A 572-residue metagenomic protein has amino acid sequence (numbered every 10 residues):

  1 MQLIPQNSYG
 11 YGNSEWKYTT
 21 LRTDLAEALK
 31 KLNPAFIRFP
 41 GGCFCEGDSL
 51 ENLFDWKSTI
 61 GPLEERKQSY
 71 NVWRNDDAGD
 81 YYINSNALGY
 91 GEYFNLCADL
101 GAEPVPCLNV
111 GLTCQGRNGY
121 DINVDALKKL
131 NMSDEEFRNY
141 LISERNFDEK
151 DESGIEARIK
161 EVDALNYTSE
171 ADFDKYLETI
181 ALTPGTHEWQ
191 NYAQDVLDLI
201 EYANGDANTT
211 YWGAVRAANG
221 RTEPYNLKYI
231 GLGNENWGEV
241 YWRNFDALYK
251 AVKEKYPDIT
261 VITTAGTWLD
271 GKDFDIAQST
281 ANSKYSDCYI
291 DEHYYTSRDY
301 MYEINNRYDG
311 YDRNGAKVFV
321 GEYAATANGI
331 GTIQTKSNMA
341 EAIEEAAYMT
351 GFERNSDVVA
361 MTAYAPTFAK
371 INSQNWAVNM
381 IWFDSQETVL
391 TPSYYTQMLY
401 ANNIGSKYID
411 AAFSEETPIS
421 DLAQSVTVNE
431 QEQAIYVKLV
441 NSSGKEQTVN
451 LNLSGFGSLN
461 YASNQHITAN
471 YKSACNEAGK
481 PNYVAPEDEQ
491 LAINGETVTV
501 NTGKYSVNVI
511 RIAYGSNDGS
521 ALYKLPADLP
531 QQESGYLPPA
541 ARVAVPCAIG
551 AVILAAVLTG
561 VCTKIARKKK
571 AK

Functional and structural regions predicted by a protein language model:
M1-K255, I259, T263, T267-I276: N-terminal catalytic cores of secreted or lumenal carbohydrate-active enzymes
S69, E92, E254, D258-I262 (+2 more regions): Glycoside hydrolase catalytic-domain groove-lining segments
G116-V124, T222, G266-D299, T332 (+1 more regions): Substrate-binding cleft/loops of secretory-pathway carbohydrate-active enzymes
G315-I404, Y408-S425, E430-Q433: Aromatic/acidic polysaccharide-binding cleft in carbohydrate-active enzymes
S420-S458, N464, Y505-R511: Carbohydrate-binding surface patches
S458-V498, T502: Acidic, Ser/Thr/Pro-rich beta/coil linker or hinge segments at domain junctions
S516-A540: C-terminal low-complexity, Ser/Thr- and acidic/Pro-rich disordered "stalk" regions positioned immediately N-terminal
A555-K572: C-terminal membrane-anchoring or membrane-association module
